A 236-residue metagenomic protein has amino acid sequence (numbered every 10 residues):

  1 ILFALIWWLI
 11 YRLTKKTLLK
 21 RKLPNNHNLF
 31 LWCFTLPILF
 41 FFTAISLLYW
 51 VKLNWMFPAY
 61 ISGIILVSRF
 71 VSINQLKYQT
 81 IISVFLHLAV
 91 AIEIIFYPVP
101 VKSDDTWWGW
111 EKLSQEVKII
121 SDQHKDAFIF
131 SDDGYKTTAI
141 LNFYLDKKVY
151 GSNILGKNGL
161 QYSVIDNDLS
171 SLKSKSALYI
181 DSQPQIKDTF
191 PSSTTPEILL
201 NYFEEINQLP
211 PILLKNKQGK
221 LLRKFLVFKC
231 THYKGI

Functional and structural regions predicted by a protein language model:
I1-L23: Hydrophobic, aromatic-rich transmembrane alpha-helices and their immediate juxtamembrane boundary segments
L2-F3, P37-F42, L86-V90: Alpha-helical transmembrane segments of multipass membrane proteins
R21-T35, L76: Membrane-interfacial loop-to-transmembrane alpha-helix junctions, especially the N-terminal start
L31-I38, S62, Q79, S83-L86: Hydrophobic alpha-helical transmembrane segments of polytopic
F34-K52: Transmembrane-helix signature of polytopic, lipid-linked glycan biosynthesis machinery
F42-S46, I64-V67, V90-I94: Structural signal for membrane-spanning alpha-helices in multi-pass inner-membrane proteins, emphasizing helix cores
Y49-Q75: Hydrophobic/aromatic-rich transmembrane helices and adjacent perimembrane loops
L53, L76-K125, D133-Y150, I154-V164 (+1 more regions): Membrane-proximal, lumen/periplasm-facing interface regions of secretory-pathway glyco- and lipid-modifying enzymes
